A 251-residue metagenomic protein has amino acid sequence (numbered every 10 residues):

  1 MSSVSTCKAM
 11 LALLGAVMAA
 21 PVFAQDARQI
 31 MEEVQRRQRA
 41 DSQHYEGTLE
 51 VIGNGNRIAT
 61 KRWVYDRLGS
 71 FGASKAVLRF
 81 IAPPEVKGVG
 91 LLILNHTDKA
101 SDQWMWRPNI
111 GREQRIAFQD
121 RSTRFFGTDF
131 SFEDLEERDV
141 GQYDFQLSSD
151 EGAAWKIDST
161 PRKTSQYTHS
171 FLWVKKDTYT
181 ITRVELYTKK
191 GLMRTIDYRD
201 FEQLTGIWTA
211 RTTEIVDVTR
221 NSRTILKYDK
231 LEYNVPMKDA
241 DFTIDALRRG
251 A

Functional and structural regions predicted by a protein language model:
M1-L11: Bacterial N-terminal signal peptides that target proteins for export
A20-A24: Sec/Tat signal peptide C-region and signal peptidase I cleavage site
D26-N109: N-terminal mature ectodomain segment of secretory-pathway/periplasmic proteins
R28, R57-T60, D134-L147, L192-T195: A short, amphipathic edge element
Q35-R36, A82, V140, R194-D197: Extended interaction-bearing regions that mediate binding to partners or small molecules
L68-S74, L147-A154, L204-T205: Short, ordered beta-strand-loop transition motifs
L92, D102-W106, R112-I116, T123-F125 (+2 more regions): Gly/Pro-enriched, hydrophobic low-complexity segments that function as extracytoplasmic propeptides/linkers
G250-A251: Short, solvent-exposed mixed-charge patches
